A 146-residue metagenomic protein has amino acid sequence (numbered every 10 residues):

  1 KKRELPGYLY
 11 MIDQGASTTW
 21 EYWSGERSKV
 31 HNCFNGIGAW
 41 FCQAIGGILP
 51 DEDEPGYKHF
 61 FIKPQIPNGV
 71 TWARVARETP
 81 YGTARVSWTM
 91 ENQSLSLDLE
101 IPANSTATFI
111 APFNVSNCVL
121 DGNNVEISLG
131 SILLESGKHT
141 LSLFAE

Functional and structural regions predicted by a protein language model:
K1-E146: Non-catalytic C-terminal accessory modules of carbohydrate-active enzymes
